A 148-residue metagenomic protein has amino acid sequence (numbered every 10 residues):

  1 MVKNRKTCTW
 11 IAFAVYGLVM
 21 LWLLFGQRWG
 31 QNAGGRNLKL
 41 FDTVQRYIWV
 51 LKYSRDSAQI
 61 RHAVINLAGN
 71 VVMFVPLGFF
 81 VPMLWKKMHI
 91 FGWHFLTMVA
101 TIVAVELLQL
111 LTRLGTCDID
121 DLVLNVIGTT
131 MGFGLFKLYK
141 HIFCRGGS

Functional and structural regions predicted by a protein language model:
M1-L114, I119, F133-S148: Bulky hydrophobic segments
V123-M131: Small-residue-rich transmembrane alpha-helices that serve as helix-helix interface/gating elements in multipass
